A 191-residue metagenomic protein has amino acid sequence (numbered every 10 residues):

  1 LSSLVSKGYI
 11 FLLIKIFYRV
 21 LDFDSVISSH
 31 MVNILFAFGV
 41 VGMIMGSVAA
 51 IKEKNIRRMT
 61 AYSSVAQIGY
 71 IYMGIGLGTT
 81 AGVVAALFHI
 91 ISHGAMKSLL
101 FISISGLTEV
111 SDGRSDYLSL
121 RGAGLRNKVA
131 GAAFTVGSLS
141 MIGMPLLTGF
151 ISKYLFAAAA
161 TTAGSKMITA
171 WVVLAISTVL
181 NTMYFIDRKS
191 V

Functional and structural regions predicted by a protein language model:
L1-R188: Hydrophobic transmembrane alpha-helices and their helix-loop junctions in integral membrane proteins
V191: Conserved small/polar residues in nucleotide/adenosyl-binding loops
